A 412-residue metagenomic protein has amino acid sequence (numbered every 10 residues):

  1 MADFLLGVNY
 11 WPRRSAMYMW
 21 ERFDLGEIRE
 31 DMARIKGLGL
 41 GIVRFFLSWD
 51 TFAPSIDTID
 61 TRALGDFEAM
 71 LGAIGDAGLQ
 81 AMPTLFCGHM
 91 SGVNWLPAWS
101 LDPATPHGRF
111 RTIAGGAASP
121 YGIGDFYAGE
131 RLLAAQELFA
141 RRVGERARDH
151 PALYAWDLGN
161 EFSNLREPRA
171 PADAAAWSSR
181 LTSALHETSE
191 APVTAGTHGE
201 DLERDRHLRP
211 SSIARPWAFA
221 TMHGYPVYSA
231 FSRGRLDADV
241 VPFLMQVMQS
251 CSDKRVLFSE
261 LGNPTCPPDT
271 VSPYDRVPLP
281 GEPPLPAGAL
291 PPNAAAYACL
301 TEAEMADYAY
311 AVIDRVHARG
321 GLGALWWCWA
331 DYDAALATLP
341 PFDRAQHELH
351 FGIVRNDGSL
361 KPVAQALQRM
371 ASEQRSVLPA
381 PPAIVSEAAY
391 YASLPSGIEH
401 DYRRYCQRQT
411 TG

Functional and structural regions predicted by a protein language model:
M1-W217, H223, F231, C251 (+3 more regions): Active-site mouth of glycoside hydrolases
M19, A104-S119, Y308, V316 (+1 more regions): Aromatic-rich peripheral "rim/lid" segments of glycoside hydrolase catalytic domains that contact and position glycan
G108-G115, S119-I123, V271-C299: A solvent-exposed, charged loop/short amphipathic helix patch at secondary-structure junctions
L133, A289-P292, D343-H347: Short acidic (Asp/Glu) and glycine-rich catalytic loops that position anionic groups and cofactors
A172-T182, S189-P292, Y310-H317, L322 (+1 more regions): Glycoside hydrolase catalytic-domain groove-lining segments
R215-D239, P280-A295, V354-A389, T410-T411: Glycan-recognition surfaces
